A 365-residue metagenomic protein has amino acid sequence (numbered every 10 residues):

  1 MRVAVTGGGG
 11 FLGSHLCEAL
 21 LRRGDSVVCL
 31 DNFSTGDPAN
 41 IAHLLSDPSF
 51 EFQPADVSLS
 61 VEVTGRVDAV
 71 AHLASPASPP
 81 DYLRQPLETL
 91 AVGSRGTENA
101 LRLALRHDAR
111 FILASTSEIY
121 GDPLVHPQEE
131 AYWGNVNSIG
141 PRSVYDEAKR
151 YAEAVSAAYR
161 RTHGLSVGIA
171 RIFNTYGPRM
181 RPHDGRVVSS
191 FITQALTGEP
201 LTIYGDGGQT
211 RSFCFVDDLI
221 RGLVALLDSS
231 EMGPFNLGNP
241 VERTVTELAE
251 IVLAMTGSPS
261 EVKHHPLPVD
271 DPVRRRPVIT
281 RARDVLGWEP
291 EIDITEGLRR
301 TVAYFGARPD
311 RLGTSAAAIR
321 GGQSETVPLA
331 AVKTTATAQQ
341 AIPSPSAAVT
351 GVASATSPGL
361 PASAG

Functional and structural regions predicted by a protein language model:
M1-T175, D217, L223, L227 (+7 more regions): N-terminal Rossmann-like NAD(P)+-binding domain of SDR-like oxidoreductases, especially those catalyzing
V3, A55, N174, A195-A355 (+1 more regions): C-terminal substrate-binding subdomain of Rossmann-fold SDR/epimerase-dehydratase oxidoreductases
G9-L12, P38, E98, P123 (+6 more regions): Gly/Ser/Thr-rich beta-alpha loop segments that engage phosphate groups in nucleotides
S46, G140, M180-D184, V241 (+2 more regions): Residue-level signature of the cytosolic catalytic core of signaling kinases
S75, L90, M180-R181, S212: Nucleotide-sugar-dependent glycosyltransferase donor-binding/catalytic pocket residues
T97, E153, V188-S189, V245 (+2 more regions): A general structural signal for well-ordered alpha-helical segments in protein cores
